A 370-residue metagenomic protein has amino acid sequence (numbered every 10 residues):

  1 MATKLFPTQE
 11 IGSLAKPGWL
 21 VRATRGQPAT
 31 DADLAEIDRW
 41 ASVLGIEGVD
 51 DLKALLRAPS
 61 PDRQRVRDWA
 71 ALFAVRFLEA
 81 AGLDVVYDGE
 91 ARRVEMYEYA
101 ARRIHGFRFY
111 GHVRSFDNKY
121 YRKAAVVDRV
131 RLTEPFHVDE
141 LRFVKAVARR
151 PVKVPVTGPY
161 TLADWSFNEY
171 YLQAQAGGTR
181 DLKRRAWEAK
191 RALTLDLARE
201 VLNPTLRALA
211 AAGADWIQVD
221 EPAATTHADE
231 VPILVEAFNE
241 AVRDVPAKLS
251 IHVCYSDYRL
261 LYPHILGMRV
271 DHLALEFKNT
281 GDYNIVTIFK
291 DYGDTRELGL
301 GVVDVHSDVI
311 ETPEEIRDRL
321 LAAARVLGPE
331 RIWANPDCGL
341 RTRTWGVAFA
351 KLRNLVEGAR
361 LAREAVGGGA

Functional and structural regions predicted by a protein language model:
M1-A370: Domain-level signal for soluble alpha/beta catalytic cores
